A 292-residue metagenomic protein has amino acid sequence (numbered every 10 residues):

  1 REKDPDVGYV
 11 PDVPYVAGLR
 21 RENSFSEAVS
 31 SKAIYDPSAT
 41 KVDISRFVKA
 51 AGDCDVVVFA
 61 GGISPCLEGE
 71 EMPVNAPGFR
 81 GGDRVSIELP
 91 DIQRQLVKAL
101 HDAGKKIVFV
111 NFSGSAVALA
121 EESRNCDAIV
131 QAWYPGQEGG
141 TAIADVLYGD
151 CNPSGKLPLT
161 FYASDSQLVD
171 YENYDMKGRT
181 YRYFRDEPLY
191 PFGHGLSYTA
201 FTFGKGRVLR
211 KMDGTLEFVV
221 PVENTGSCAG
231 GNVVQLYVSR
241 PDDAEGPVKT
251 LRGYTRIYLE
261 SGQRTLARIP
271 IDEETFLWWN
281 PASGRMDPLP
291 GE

Functional and structural regions predicted by a protein language model:
R1-E292: C-terminal non-catalytic regions of proteins with extracellular/luminal or membrane-system context
